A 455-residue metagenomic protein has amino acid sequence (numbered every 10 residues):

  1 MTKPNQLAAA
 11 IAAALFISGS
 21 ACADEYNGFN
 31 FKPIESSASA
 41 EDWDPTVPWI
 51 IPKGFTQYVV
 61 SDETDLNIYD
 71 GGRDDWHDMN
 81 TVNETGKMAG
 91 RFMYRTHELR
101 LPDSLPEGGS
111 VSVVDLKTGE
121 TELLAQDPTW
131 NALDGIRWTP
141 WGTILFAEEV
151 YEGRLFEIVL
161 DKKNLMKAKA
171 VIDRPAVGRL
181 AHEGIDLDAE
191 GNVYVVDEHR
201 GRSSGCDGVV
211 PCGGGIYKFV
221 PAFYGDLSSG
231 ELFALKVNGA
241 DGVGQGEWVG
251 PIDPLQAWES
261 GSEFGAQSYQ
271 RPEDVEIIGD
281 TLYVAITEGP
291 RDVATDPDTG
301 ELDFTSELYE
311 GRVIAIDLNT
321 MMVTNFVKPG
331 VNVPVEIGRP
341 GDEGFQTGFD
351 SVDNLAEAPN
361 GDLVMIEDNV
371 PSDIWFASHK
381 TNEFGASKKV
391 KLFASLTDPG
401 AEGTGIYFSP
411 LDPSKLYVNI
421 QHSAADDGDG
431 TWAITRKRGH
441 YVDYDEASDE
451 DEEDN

Functional and structural regions predicted by a protein language model:
M1-C22: Gram-negative bacterial Sec-dependent N-terminal signal peptides
C22-N455: Sequence/structural signature of beta-propeller domains
